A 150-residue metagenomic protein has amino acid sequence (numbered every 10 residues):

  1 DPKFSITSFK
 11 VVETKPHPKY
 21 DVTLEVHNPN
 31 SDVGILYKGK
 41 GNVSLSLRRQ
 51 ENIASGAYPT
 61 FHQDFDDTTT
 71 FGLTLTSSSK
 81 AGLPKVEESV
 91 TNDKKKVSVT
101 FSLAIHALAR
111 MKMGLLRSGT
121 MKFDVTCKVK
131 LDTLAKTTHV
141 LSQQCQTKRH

Functional and structural regions predicted by a protein language model:
D1-H150: Membrane-associated and secretory-pathway sequences
